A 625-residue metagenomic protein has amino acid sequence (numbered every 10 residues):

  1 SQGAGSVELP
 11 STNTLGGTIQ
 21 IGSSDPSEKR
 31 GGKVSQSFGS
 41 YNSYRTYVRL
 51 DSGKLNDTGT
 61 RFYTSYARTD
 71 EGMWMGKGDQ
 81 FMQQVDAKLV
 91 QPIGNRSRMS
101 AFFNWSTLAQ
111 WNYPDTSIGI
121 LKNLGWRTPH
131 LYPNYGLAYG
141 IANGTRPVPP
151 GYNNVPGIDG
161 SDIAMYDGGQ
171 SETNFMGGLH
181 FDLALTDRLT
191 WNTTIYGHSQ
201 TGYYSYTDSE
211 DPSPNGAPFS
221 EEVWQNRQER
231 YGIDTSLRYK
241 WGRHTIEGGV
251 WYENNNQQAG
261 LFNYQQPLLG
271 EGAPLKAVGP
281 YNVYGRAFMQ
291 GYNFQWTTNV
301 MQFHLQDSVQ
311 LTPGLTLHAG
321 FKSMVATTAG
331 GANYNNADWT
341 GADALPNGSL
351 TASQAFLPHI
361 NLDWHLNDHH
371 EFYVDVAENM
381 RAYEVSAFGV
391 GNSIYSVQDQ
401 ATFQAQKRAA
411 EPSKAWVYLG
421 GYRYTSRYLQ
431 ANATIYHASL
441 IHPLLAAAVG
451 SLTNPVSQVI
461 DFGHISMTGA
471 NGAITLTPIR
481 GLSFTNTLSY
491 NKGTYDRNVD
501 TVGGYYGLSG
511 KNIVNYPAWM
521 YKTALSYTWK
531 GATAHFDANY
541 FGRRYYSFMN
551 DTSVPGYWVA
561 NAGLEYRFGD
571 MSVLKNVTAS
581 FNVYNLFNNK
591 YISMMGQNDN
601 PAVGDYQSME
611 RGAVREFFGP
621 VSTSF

Functional and structural regions predicted by a protein language model:
S1-K33: A beta-strand signature from Gram-negative outer-membrane beta-barrel systems, especially the internal plug domain
V7, P26-G31, L55-T60, N95-R98 (+8 more regions): Short loop/turn motifs that connect adjacent beta-strands in outer-membrane beta-barrel proteins
G31-K33, S37-D70, W74-G140, G169 (+2 more regions): Transmembrane beta-barrel wall of Gram-negative outer-membrane proteins
V90, R98-G178, Y204-S220, L269-F288 (+1 more regions): Acidic/polar loop-and-plug regions of large Gram-negative outer-membrane beta-barrel proteins
E172-Y204, A217-N335, D363-H365, T425 (+1 more regions): Face-selective signature of the C-terminal outer-membrane beta-barrel domain
H180, A184, T190-Y196, G202-Y204 (+8 more regions): Membrane-embedded beta-barrel scaffold of Gram-negative outer-membrane proteins
P313, Y428-Q430, I435-S451, V456-F548 (+2 more regions): Gram-negative outer-membrane beta-barrel transporters
V374, P412, Y418, T477-I479 (+2 more regions): Conserved C-terminal beta-signal and adjacent last beta-strands/turns of outer-membrane beta-barrel proteins
